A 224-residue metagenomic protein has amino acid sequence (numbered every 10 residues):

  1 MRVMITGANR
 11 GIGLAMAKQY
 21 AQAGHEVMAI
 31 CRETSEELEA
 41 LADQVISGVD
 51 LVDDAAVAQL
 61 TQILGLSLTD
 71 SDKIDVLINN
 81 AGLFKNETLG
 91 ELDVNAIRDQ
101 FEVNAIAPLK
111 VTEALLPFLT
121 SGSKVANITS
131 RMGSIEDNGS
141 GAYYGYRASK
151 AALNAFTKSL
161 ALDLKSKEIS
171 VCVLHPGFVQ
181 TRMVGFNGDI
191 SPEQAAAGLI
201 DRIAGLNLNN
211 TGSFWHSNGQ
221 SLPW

Functional and structural regions predicted by a protein language model:
N9-Q19: N-terminal Rossmann NAD(P)H-binding glycine-rich loop of SDR-like oxidoreductase domains
A42-A55: Rossmann-fold cofactor-recognition segment
Q59, L66, E87-E91, N95-E102: Active-site Tyr-X3-Lys motif and surrounding loop/helix of classical short-chain dehydrogenase/reductase
I78, V111-L115, L119, F156-T157: Hydrophobic positions on the long internal alpha-helix of Rossmann-like NAD(P)-dependent oxidoreductase domains
N80-N86: Conserved NAD(P)H cofactor-binding loop of Rossmann-fold oxidoreductase domains
T88-I97, K124-K165: Catalytic loop of short-chain dehydrogenase/reductase
V173-L174, G185-W224: C-terminal helical subdomain
